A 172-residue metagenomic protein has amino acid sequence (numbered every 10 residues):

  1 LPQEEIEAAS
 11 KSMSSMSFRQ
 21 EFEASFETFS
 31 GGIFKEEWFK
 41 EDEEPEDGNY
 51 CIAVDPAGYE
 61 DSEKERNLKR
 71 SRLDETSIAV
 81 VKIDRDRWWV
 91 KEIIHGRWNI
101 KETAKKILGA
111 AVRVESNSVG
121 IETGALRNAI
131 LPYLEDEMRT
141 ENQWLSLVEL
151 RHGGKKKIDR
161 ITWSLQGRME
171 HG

Functional and structural regions predicted by a protein language model:
L1-N67: ATPase catalytic-site recognition across NTP-hydrolyzing enzymes
L1-P2, E7, S71, E122 (+1 more regions): Intrinsic structural disorder
P2-I6, S15-R19, E75, R87 (+3 more regions): Alpha-helix initiation and N-capping motif
F29, N67, A79-G172: Mg2+-dependent endonuclease catalytic cores in nucleic-acid-processing enzymes, primarily RNase H-like
E44-P45, S71, V112: Generic structural signal for beta-strand residues in well-ordered domains
I52, T76-S77: Short beta-strand micro-motifs in enzyme catalytic cores
R70-T76: Short coil-to-beta strand junction motifs in C2/discoidin
